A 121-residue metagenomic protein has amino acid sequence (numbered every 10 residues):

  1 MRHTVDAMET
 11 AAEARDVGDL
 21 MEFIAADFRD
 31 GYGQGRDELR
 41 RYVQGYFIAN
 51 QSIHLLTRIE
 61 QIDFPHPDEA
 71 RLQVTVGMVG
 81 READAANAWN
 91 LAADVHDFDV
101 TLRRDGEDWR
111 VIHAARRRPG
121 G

Functional and structural regions predicted by a protein language model:
M1, N50-I53, V111: A broad structural signal for short, well-ordered beta-strand segments within beta-sheet-rich domains
M1-F23: Short, low-complexity N-terminal intrinsically disordered segments enriched in polar/charged residues
E9-A12, G31, G35, N90 (+1 more regions): Extracytoplasmic/periplasmic, Sec-exported soluble proteins
E13, A25-F28, D84: Short, flexible helix-adjacent loops and helix caps
G18, A26, E107: Glycine-centered loop/turn positions within well-structured domains that cap or flank conserved ligand/cofactor-binding
M21-R71, T75-M78: Short solvent-exposed beta->alpha transition segments
P67-G121: Exposed beta-sheet edge and beta->alpha loop/turn motif
